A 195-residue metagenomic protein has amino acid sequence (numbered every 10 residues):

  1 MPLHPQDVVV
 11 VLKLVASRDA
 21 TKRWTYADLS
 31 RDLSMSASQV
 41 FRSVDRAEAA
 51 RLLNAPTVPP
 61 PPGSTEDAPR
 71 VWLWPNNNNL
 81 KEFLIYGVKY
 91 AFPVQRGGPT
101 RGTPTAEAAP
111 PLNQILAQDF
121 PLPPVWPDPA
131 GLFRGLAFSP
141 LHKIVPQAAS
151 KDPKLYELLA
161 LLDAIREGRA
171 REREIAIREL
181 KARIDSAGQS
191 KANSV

Functional and structural regions predicted by a protein language model:
M1-S17: Short alpha-helical segments that sit at the start of domains
V11, S30, L162-D163: Amphipathic alpha-helical segments within well-ordered protein domains
A20-L33: Short acidic, hydrophobic short linear motifs in intrinsically disordered regions
S34-A49: Short amphipathic alpha-helical interaction segments
E48-P62: A short, conserved structural fragment
P59-P69, A192-V195: Intrinsically disordered, low-complexity linkers and terminal tails enriched in Pro/Gly and often acidic or mixed-charge
D67-A106: Conserved segment of winged-helix/HTH DNA-binding domains
P93-V195: Long, low-complexity, charge-rich intrinsically disordered regions
